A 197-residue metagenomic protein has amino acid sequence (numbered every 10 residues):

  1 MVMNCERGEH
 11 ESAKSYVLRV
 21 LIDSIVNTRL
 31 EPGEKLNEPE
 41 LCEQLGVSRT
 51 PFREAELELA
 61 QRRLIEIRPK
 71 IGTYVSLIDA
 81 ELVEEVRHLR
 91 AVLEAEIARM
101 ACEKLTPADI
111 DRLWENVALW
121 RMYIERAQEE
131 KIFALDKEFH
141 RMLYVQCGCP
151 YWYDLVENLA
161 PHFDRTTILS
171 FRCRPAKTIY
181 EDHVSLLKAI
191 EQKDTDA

Functional and structural regions predicted by a protein language model:
M1-E103, V145: Short linear motifs at protein or domain termini
S12, I110-D111, R174-T178: Short helix-capping and inter-helix turn/linker motifs at the boundaries of alpha-helical repeat units
V26-N27, G148, E191-Q192: Residues at helix-coil transition
R29, L64, Q128, D194-T195: Residue-level recognition of short, well-ordered coil/turn positions that link secondary-structure elements
Q61-E66, L159-P161, P175-K177: Mobile beta-alpha loop/short-helix "lid" or hinge segments that flank ligand
K70, L93, E115, T178-E181: Alpha-helix N-cap/N′ positions at the starts of helices
V86, K104-I168, Y180-A189, A197: Conserved amphipathic alpha-helical segments that form helical-bundle/coiled-coil interaction surfaces
